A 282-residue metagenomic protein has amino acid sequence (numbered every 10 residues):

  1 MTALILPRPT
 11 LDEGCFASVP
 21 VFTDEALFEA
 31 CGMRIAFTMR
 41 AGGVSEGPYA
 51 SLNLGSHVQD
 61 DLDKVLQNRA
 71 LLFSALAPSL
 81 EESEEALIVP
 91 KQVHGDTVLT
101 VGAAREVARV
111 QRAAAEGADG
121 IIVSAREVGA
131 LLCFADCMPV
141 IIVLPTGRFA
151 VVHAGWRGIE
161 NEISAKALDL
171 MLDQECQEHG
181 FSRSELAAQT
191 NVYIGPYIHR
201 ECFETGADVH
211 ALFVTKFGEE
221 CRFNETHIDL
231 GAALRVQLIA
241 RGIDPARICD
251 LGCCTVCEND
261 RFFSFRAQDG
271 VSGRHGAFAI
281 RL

Functional and structural regions predicted by a protein language model:
M1-L282: Active-site microenvironment for binding and transforming phosphate-containing groups
